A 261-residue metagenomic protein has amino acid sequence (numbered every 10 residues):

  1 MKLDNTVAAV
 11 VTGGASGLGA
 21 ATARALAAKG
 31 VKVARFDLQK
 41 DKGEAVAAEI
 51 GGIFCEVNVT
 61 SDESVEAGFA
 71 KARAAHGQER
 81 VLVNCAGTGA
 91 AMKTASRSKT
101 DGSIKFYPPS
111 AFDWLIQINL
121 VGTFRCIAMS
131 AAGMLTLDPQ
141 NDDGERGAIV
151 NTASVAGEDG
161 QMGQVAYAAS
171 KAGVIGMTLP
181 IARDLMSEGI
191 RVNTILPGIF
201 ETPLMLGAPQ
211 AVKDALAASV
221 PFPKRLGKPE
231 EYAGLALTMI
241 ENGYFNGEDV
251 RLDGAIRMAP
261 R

Functional and structural regions predicted by a protein language model:
K2-V33: Canonical Rossmann dinucleotide-binding motif of NAD(H)/NADP(H)-dependent dehydrogenases/reductases, specifically
K29-A45: Conserved glycine-rich Rossmann-like NAD(P)H-binding loop of the short-chain dehydrogenase/reductase
G77, G89-D113, A132, T136-D142 (+2 more regions): Conserved mid-core segment of classical short-chain dehydrogenase/reductases
D101-I127, V150, V174: Catalytic Tyr-X3-Lys loop
I127, S170, T178: Active-site helix of classical SDR
A132, A182-D184: Alpha-helical segment proximal to the catalytic Tyr-Lys
S154: Residue(s) in the substrate-gating loop at a strand-loop-helix junction that position the organic substrate next
K228-L252, R257: C-terminal substrate-recognition "lid" of short-chain dehydrogenase/reductases
